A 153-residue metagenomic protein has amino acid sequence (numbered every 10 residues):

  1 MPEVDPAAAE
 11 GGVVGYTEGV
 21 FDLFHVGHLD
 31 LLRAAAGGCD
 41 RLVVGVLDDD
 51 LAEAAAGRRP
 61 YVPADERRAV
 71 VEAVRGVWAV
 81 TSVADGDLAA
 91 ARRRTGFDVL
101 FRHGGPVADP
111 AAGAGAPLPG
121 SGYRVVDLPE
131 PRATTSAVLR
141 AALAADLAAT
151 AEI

Functional and structural regions predicted by a protein language model:
M1-I153: Nucleotidyltransferase catalytic core that binds NTPs
